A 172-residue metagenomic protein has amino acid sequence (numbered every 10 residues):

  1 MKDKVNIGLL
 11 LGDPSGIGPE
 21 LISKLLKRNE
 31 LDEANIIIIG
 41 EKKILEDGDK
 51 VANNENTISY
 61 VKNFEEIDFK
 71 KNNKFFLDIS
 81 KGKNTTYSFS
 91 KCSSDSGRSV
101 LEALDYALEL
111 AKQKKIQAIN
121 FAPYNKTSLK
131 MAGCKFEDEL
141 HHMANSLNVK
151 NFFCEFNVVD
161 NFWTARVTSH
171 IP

Functional and structural regions predicted by a protein language model:
M1-P172: Anion-binding alpha/beta catalytic cores of soluble intermediary-metabolism enzymes, centered on
